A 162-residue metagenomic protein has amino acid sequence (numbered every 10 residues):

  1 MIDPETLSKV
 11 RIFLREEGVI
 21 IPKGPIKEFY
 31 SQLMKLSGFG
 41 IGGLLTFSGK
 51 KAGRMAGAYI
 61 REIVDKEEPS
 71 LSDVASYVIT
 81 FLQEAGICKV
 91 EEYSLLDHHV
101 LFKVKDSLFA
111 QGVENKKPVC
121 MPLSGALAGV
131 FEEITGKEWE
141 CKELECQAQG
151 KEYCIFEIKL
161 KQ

Functional and structural regions predicted by a protein language model:
M1-L101, D106-V119, E140, E145-I155 (+1 more regions): N-terminal accessory segment detector
